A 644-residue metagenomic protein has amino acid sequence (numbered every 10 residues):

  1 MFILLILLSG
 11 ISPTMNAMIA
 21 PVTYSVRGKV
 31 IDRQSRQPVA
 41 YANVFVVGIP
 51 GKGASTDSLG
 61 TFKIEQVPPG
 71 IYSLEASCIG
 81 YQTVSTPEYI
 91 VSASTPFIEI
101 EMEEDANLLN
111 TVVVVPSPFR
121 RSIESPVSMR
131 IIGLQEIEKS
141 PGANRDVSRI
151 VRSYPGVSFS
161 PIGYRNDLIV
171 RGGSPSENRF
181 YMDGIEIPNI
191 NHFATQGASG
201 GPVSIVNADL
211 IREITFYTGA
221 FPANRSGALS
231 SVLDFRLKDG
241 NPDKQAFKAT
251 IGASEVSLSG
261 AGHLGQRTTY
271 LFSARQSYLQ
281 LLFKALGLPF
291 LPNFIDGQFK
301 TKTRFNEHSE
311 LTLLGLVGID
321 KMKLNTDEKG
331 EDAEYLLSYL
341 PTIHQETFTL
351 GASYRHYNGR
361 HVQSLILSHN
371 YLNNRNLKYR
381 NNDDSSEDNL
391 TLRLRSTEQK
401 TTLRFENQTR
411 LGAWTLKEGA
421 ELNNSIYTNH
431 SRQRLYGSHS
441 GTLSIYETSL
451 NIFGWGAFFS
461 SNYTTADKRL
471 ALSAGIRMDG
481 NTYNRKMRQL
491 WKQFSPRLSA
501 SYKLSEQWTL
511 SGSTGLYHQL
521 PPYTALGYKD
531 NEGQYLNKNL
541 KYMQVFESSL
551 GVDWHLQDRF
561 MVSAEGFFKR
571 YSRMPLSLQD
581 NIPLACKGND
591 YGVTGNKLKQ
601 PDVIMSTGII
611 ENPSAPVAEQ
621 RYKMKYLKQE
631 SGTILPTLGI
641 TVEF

Functional and structural regions predicted by a protein language model:
I31, S35, A42-V47, S77-Q82 (+4 more regions): Short, acidic, small-residue-rich periplasmic hinge/interaction motif at the N-terminus of Gram-negative outer-membrane
I49-T61: Short, acidic Ser/Thr/Gly-rich low-complexity loop/linker segments typical of extracellular and cell-surface proteins
E88-I90, V115, F119-F221, V232-D234 (+1 more regions): Periplasmic N-terminal accessory/gating domains of Gram-negative outer-membrane beta-barrel systems
R179, E213-N224, S230-K238, Q245-P289 (+2 more regions): Predominantly transmembrane beta-strands of Gram-negative outer membrane beta-barrel pores used for transport
N191, D327-D332, T428-L435, E506-S548 (+1 more regions): Surface-exposed extracellular loop regions of Gram-negative outer-membrane beta-barrel proteins, predominantly
A220, L237-D239, A253-E255, Q276-Q280 (+11 more regions): Transmembrane beta-strands of outer-membrane beta-barrel pores
K302-D320, P341-M487, K503, S563: Face-selective signature of the C-terminal outer-membrane beta-barrel domain
R573, Q579, V593-F644: C-terminal beta-signal and adjacent terminal beta-strands/loops of Gram-negative outer-membrane beta-barrel proteins
